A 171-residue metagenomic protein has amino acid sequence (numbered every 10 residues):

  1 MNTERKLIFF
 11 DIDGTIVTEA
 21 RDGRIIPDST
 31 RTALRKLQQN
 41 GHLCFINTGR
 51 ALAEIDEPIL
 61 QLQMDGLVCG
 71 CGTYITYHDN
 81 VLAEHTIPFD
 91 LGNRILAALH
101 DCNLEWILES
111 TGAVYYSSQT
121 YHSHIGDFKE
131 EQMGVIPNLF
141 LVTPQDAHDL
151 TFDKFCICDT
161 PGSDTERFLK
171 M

Functional and structural regions predicted by a protein language model:
T3-R5, G41, N103, F152: A general structural motif
E4-D22, I46: Asp-based phosphoryl-transfer active-site loop
K6, D22-K36: Basic, amphipathic juxtamembrane/active-site segments that coordinate anionic phosphate or diphosphate groups
F9-F10, G14, Y74-Y77, D146-H148: Short, basic/glycine-rich phosphate-binding loops at helix/coil junctions that contact nucleotide phosphates
T30-D127: Active-site phosphate-binding/coordination module
A98, E109-M171: Conserved acidic, metal-coordinating active-site core of Asp-based, Mg2+-dependent phosphoryl-transfer enzymes
